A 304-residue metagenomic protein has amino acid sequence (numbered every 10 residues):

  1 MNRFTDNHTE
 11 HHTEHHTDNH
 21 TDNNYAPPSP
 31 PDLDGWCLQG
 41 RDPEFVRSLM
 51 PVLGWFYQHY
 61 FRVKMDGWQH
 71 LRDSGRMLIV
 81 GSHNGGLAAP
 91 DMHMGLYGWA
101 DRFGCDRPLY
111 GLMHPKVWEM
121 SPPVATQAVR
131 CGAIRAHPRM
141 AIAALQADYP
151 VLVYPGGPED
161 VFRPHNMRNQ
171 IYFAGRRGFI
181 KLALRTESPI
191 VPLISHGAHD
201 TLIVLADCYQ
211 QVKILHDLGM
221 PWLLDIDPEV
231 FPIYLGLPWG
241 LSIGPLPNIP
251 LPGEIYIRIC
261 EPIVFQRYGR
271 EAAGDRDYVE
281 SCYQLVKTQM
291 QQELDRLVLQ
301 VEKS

Functional and structural regions predicted by a protein language model:
N2-H8, H20-F45, A143-S304: Non-catalytic C-terminal accessory region of glycerolipid acyltransferases and related lyso-lipid remodeling enzymes
N2-R139, P245, D295-K303: Membrane-anchoring hydrophobic helices of lipid-metabolizing enzymes
